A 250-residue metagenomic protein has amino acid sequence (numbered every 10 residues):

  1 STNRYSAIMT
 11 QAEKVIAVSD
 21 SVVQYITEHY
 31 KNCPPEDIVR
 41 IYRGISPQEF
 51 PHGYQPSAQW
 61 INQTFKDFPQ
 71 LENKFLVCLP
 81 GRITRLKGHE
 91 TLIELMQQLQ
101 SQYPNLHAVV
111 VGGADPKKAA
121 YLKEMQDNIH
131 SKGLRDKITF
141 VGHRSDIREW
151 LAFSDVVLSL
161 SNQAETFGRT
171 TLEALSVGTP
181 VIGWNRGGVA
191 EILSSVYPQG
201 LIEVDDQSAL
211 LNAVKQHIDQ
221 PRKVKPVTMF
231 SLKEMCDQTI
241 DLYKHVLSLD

Functional and structural regions predicted by a protein language model:
A12-R40, I45-F50: A short, active-site helix/loop in glycosyltransferases that binds the activated sugar's phosphate group
V22, V109-R135: Short, structured helix-loop element that forms part of the nucleotide-activated donor/catalytic region
P51-Q70, M125: A short helix/loop element that forms part of the nucleotide-sugar donor recognition site in Leloir-type
Q70-K87, I93-M96: Conserved donor-binding/catalytic core segment of Leloir-type glycosyltransferases
K117-L122, R135-R144, W150, L201: Active-site donor-binding acidic/aromatic loop of nucleotide-activated sugar and phosphosugar transferases involved
P180-G183: Short hydrophobic beta-strand element within catalytic cores of glycosyltransferases and related nucleotide-activated
S195-S208, V214-D219: Conserved acidic donor-binding segment of nucleotide-sugar-dependent glycosyltransferases
D219-S248: A charged, aromatic-enriched C-terminal amphipathic alpha-helix characteristic of glycosyltransferases across folds
